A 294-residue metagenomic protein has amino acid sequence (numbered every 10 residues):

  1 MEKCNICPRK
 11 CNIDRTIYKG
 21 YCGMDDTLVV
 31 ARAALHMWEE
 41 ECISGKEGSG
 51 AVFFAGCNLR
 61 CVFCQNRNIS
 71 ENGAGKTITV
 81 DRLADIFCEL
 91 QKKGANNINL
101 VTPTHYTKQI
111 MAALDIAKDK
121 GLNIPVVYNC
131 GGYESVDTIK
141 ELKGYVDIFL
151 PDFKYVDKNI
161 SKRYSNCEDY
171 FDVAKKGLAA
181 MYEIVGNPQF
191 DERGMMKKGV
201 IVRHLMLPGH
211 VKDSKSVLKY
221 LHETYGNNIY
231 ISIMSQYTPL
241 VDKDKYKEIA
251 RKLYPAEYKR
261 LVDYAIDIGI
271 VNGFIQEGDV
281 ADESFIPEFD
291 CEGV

Functional and structural regions predicted by a protein language model:
M1-K19, G186-V294: Auxiliary Fe-S-binding modules of radical SAM enzymes
G23-I148, D157-K158: Conserved Radical SAM active-site core
G50, I98, V126-Y128, F149-P151 (+3 more regions): Hydrophobic faces of well-ordered beta-strands that scaffold small-molecule active sites in alpha/beta enzyme cores
S70, T107, G132-S135, F153-F171 (+3 more regions): Conserved radical SAM core fold
Q91-I116, S161-R163, D169, A179 (+1 more regions): Conserved glycine-rich "GG(E/T)P / GGGxP" loop and the immediately following alpha-helix in the radical SAM core
L114-P125, K176-M181, P255-L261: Alpha-helix-loop-beta-strand connector modules within alpha/beta enzyme cores
K143-K158, N228-Y237: Non-cysteine beta-strand/loop elements that form the S-adenosyl-L-methionine
K162-R193: Anionic-ligand binding region
